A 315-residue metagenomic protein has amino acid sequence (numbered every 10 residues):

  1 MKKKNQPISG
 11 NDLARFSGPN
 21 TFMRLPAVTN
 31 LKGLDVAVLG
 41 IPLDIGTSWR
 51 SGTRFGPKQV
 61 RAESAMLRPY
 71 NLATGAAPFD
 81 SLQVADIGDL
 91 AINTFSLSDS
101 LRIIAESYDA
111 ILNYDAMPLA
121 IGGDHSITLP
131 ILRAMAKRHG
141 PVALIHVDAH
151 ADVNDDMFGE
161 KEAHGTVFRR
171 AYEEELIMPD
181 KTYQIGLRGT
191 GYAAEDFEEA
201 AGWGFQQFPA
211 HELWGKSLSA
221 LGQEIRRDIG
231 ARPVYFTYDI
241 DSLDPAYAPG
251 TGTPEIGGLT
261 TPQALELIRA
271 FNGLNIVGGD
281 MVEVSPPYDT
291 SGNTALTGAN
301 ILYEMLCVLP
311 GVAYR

Functional and structural regions predicted by a protein language model:
K2-R315: Conserved alpha-helical scaffold segments that buttress catalytic/binding sites
